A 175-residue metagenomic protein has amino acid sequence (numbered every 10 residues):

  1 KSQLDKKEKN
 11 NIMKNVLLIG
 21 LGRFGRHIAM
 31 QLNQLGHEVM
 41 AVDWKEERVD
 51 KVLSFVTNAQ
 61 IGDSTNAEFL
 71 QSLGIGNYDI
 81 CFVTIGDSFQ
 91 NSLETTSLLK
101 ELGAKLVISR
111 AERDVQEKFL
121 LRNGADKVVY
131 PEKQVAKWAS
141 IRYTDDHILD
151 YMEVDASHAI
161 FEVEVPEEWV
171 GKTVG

Functional and structural regions predicted by a protein language model:
L4: Cationic, low-complexity basic patches in intrinsically disordered or flexible, solvent-exposed regions
K9-A41, D50-K51, G76, K118 (+1 more regions): Cytosolic regulatory domains of K+ homeostasis systems
G22, K45, R113: Residues in the short beta-alpha loop(s) of Rossmann-like NAD(P)-binding domains
W44, N91, W169: Short, conserved clusters of charged catalytic residues that mark active-site and nucleotide-handling motifs
K45-E46, D87: Short glycine-rich, polar/acidic loop-and-turn segments at beta strand-coil junctions
E46-R48, T65-N66: Short active-site-proximal "capping" loops at secondary-structure junctions
F55-A139, T144-D145, E164: Phosphate-bearing ligand-interacting subdomains that bind or position ATP/ADP/UDP/GDP/NAD(P) or nucleotide-linked
